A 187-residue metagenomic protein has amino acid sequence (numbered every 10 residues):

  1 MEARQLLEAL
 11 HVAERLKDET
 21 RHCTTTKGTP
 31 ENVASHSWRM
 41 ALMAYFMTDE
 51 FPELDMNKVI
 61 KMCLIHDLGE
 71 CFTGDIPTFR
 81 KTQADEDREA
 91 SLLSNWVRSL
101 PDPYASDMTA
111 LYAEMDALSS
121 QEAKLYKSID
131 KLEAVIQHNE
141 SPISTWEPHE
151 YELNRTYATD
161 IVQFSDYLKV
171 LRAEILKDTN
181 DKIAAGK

Functional and structural regions predicted by a protein language model:
M1-K187: Alpha-helical, largely C-terminal catalytic domains that coordinate divalent metal ions via clustered Asp/Glu/His
